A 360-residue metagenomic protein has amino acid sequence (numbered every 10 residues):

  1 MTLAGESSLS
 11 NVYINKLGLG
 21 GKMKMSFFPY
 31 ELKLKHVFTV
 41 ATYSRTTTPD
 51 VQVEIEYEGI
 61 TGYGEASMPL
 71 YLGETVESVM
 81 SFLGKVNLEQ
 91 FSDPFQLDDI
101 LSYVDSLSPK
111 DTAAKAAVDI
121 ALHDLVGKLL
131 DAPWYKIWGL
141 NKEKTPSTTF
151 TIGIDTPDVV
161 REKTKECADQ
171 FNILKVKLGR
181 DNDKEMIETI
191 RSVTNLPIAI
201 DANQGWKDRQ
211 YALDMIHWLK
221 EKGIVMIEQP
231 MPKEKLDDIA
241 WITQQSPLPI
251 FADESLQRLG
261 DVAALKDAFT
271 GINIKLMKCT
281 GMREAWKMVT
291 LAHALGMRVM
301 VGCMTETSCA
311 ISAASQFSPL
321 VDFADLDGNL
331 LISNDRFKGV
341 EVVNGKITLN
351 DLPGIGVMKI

Functional and structural regions predicted by a protein language model:
A4-E6, V12: Acidic, Ala/Val/Gly-enriched low-complexity intrinsically disordered segments
N11, L19-K22, F27, I55-Y57 (+1 more regions): Metal- or metallocofactor-binding catalytic centers and their adjacent structured scaffolds across diverse enzyme
G21, M25-L34, S44, D50 (+2 more regions): Flexible C-terminal active-site loop/helix
E31-T39, G223: Short Pro/Gly-enriched beta-strand edge/turn motifs at strand-loop
V53, G59, V118, D131 (+6 more regions): Conserved, mostly hydrophobic/aromatic
G64, P146-I152, N172-V176, I198-A202 (+5 more regions): Hydrophobic faces of well-ordered beta-strands that scaffold small-molecule active sites in alpha/beta enzyme cores
W134-S246: Metal-dependent enolase-superfamily TIM-barrel catalytic cores that perform enediolate-based chemistry
E234-I239, T243-L326: Catalytic alpha/beta core domains of metabolic enzymes, predominantly
